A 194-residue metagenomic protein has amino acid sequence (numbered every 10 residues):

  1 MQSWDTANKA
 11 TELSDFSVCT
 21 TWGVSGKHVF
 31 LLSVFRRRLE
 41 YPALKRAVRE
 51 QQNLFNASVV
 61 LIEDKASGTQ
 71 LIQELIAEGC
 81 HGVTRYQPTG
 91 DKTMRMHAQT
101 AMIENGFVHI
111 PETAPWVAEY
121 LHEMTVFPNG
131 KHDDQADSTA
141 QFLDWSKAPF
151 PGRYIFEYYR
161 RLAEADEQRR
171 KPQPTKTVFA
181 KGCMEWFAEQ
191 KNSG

Functional and structural regions predicted by a protein language model:
M1-Y86, I110-G194: RNase H-like, metal-dependent nuclease domains and their acidic two-metal-ion catalytic environment used
C80-M102: Conserved beta-strand -> loop -> alpha-helix junction used to position metal-binding or nucleic-acid-contacting
G106-F107: Short glycine-centered helix-capping/turn motifs at secondary-structure transition points
